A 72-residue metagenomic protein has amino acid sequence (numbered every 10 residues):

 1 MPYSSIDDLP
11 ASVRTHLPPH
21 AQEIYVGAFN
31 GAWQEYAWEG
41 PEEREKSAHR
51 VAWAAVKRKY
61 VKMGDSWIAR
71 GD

Functional and structural regions predicted by a protein language model:
M1-D72: C-terminal alpha-helical interaction appendages
